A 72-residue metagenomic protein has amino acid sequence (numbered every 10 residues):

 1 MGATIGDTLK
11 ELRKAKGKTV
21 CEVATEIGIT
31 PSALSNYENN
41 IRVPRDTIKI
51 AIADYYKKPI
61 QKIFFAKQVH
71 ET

Functional and structural regions predicted by a protein language model:
M1, D54, K62-T72: Short, charged recognition helix plus adjacent turn of helix-turn-helix-like nucleic-acid-binding domains
M1-A15: A short, Lys/Arg-rich alpha-helix, primarily the initiator
K14, T25, D54: Alpha-helical residues within the helix-turn-helix
G17-N36: Short alpha-helical DNA-recognition segment
I41-D54, H70: Short, basic-rich loop-to-helix N-cap that marks the start of a DNA-contacting helix
